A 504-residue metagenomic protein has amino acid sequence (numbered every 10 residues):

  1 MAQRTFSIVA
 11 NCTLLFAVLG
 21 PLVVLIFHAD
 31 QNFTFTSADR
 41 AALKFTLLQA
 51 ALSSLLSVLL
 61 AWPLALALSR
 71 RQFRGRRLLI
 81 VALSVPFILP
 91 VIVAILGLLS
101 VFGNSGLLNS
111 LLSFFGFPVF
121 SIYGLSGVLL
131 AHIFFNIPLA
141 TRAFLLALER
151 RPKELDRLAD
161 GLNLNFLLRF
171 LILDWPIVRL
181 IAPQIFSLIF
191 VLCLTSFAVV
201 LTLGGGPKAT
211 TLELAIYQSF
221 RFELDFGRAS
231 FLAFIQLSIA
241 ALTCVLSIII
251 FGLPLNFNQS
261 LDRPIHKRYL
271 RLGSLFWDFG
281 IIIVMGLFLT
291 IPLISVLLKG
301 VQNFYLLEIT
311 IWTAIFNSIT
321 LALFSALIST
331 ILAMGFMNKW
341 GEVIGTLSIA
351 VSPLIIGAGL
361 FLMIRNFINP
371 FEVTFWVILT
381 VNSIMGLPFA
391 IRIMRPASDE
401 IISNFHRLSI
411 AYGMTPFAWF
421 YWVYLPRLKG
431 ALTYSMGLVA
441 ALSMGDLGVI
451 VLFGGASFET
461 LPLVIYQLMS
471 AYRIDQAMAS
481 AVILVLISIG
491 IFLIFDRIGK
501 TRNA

Functional and structural regions predicted by a protein language model:
A2-Q31, S37-E149, I177-G204, F231-I248 (+7 more regions): Membrane-water interface segments at the C-terminal ends of transmembrane alpha-helices in multi-pass inner-membrane
D39, L155, L164-F166, F197 (+6 more regions): Membrane-helix interface/capping residues of multi-pass secondary transporters
R71, E149-V178, F222, R407-L428: Short helix-to-coil transition segments within interhelical loops that connect adjacent transmembrane helices
S100, A198-L224, D446-I474: Glycine-rich helix-loop "coupling/hinge" segments at transmembrane-helix boundaries in multipass transporters
P152-L158, L253-P264, M334-G341, S403: Cytoplasmic membrane-interface regions of multi-pass membrane proteins
A159, R228-A229, S409, Q476-M478: Solenoid-repeat scaffolds in large eukaryotic assemblies
I249-L255, S403, L493-A504: Membrane-interface capping segments at transmembrane-helix boundaries
I250-I281: Flexible interhelical linker loops that connect adjacent transmembrane helices in multi-pass membrane transporters
